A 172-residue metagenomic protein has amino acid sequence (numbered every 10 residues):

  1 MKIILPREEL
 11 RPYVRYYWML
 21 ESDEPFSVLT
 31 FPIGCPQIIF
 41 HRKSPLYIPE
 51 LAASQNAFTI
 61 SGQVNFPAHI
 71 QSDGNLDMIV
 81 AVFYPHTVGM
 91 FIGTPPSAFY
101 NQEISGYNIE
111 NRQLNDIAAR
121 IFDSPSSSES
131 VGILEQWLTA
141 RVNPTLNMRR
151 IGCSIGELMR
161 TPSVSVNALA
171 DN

Functional and structural regions predicted by a protein language model:
M1-N167, D171-N172: Alpha-helical bundle regulatory/interaction domains
